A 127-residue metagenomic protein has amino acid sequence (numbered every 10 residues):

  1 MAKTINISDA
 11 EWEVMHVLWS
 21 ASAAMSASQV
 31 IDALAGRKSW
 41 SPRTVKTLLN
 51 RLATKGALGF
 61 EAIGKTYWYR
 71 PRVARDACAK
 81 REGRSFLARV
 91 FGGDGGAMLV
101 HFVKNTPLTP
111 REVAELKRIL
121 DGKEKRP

Functional and structural regions predicted by a protein language model:
M1-V17, A21, A77-C78, R126: Short alpha-helical segments that sit at the start of domains
I5-A10, I63-E82: Short, cationic-aromatic polyanion-contact patches
A24-A33: Short acidic, hydrophobic short linear motifs in intrinsically disordered regions
D32-W40: Short helix-coil junctions and helix-kink-helix linkers
K46-N50: Short, hydrophobic-biased segments on the C-terminal half of alpha helices that form "recognition helices"
G56: Glycine-centered, phosphate/nucleic-acid-interacting loop/turn motifs that mediate DNA/RNA or nucleotide
F60: Short beta-strand "wing" residues that participate in macromolecule-binding interfaces
K80-R126: Amphipathic alpha-helical dimerization/coiled-coil segments that flank or bridge DNA-binding/regulatory modules
